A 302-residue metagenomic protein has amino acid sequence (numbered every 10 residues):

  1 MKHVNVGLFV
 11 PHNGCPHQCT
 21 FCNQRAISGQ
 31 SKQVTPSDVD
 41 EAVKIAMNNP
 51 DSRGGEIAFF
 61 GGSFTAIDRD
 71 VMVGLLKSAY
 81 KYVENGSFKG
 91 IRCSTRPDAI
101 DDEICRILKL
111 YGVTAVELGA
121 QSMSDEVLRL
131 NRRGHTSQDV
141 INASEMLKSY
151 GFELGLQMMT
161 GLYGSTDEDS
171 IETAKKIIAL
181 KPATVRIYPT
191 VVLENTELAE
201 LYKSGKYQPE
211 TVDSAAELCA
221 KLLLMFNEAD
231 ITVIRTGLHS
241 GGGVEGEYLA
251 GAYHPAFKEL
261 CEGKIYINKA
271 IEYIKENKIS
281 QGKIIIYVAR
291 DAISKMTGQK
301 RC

Functional and structural regions predicted by a protein language model:
K2-D38: Canonical Radical SAM [4Fe-4S] cluster-binding loop centered on the CxxxCxxC motif and its immediate flanking residues
K2-N5, R53, S204-C302: Auxiliary Fe-S-binding modules of radical SAM enzymes
H3, S52-E56, G86-G90, V113 (+4 more regions): A general structural motif
P11-G14, Y188-L193, H239: Short glycine-enriched loops at secondary-structure junctions
H17-C19, L193-E200, V244-G246: Short acidic/His/Gly/Ser-rich catalytic and metal-binding motifs that mark active-site loops of diverse hydrolases
I27-E41, M47, G61-T190, E194-D213: Conserved non-cysteine loop/helix-boundary elements of the Radical SAM core domain that shape
E41-P50, A220, L224: A short, N-terminal amphipathic alpha-helix
